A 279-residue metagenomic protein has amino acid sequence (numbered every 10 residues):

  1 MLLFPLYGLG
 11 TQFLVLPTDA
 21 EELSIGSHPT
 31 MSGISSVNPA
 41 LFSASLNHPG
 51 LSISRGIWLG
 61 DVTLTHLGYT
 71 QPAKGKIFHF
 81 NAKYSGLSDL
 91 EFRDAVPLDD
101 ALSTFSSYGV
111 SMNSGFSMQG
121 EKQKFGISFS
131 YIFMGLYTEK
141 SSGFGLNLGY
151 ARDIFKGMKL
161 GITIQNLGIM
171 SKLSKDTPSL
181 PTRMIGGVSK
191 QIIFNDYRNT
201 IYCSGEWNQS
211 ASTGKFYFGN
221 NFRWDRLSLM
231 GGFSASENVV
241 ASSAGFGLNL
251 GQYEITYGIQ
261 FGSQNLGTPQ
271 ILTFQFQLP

Functional and structural regions predicted by a protein language model:
M1-P5: Sec-dependent N-terminal signal peptides
L6-P279: Subset of outer-membrane beta-barrel
